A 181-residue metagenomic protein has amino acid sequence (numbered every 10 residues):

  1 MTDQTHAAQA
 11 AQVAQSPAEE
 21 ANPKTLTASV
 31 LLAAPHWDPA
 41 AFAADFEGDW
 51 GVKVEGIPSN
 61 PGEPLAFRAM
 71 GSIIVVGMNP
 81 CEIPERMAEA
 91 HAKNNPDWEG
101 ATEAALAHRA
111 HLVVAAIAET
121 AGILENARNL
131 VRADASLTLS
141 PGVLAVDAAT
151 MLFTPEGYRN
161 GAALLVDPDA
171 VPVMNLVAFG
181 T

Functional and structural regions predicted by a protein language model:
T2-P58: Short, extreme N-terminal segment that most often corresponds to the first beta-strand
L26-L31, A110-L112, G142-L144: Hydrophobic beta-strand segments of well-ordered beta-sheets in folded domains
A33-E103: N-terminal low-complexity, intrinsically disordered segments
H36-W37, A118-G122: Short acidic, S/G/P-rich loop/turn micro-motifs used as interaction or catalytic elements
G48-I57, R132-D147: Structural alpha-beta junctions
H91-N95, I123-A135: Well-ordered, non-membrane alpha-helical segments in soluble/globular domains
A101, A149-T181: Aromatic/basic-lined ligand-recognition segments that form π-stacking hydrophobic pockets flanked by Lys/Arg to engage
E103-T120: Glycine-rich, often proline-containing surface loops adjacent to acidic residues and nearby aromatics that form
